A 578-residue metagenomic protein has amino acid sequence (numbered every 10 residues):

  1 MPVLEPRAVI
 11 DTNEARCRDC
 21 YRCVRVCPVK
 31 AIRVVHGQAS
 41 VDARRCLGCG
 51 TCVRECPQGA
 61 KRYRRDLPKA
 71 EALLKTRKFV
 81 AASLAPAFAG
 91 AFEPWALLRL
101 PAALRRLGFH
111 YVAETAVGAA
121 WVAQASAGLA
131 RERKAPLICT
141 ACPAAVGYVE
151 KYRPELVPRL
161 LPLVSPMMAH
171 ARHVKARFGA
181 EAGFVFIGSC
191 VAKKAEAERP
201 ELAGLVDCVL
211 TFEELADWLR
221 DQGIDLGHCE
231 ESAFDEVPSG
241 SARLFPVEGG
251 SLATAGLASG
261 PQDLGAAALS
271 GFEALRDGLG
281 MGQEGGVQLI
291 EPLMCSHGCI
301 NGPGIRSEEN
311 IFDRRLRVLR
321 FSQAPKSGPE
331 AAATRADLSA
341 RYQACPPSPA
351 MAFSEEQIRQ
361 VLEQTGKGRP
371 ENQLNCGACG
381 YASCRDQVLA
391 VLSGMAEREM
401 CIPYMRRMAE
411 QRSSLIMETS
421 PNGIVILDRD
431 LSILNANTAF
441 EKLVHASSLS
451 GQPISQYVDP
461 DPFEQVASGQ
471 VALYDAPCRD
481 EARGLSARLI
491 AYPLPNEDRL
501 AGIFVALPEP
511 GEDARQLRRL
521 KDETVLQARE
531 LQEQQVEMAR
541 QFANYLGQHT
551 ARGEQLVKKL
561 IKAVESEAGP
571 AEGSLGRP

Functional and structural regions predicted by a protein language model:
P2-L4, V9-T12, R18-D42, L47 (+3 more regions): Iron-sulfur cluster-binding cysteine motifs and their immediate structural context in ferredoxin-like electron-transfer
R64-E363, A382-A390: Iron-sulfur-associated redox domains of electron-transfer enzymes in respiratory and anaerobic energy metabolism
R398, I402-T419, D513-Q516, L520 (+1 more regions): Short, charged amphipathic alpha-helical "coupling" segments at sensory-output junctions in signaling proteins
M408-E441: Sensory modules in modular signal-transduction proteins
F440-S450: PAS/PAS-like sensory domain cap-loop motif
D461-E509: PAS-family sensory/regulatory modules and their coupling/dimerization elements
P493-M538: Sensory coupling linkers of modular signal transduction proteins
L520-P578: Signal-transducing coiled-coil/dimerization helices and immediately adjacent hinge/linker segments that couple sensory
